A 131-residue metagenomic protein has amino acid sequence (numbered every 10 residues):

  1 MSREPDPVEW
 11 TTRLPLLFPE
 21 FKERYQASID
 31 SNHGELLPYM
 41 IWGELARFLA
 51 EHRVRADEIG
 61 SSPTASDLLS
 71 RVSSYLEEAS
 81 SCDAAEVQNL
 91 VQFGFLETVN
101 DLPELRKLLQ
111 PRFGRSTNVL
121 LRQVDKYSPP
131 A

Functional and structural regions predicted by a protein language model:
S2-A50, V124: Short terminal alpha-helical segments
R3, L105-A131: Eukaryotic acidic, Ser/Thr-rich intrinsically disordered low-complexity regions
V8-T11, P15, S70-E77, N118: Hydrophobic core segments within long, regular secondary-structure runs in both alpha- and beta-rich folds
F21, H52-A56, S116: Short, flexible helical or helix-coil boundary motifs
A27-S80: Amphipathic alpha-helical interaction modules
E58-P111: Amphipathic protein-protein interaction modules
